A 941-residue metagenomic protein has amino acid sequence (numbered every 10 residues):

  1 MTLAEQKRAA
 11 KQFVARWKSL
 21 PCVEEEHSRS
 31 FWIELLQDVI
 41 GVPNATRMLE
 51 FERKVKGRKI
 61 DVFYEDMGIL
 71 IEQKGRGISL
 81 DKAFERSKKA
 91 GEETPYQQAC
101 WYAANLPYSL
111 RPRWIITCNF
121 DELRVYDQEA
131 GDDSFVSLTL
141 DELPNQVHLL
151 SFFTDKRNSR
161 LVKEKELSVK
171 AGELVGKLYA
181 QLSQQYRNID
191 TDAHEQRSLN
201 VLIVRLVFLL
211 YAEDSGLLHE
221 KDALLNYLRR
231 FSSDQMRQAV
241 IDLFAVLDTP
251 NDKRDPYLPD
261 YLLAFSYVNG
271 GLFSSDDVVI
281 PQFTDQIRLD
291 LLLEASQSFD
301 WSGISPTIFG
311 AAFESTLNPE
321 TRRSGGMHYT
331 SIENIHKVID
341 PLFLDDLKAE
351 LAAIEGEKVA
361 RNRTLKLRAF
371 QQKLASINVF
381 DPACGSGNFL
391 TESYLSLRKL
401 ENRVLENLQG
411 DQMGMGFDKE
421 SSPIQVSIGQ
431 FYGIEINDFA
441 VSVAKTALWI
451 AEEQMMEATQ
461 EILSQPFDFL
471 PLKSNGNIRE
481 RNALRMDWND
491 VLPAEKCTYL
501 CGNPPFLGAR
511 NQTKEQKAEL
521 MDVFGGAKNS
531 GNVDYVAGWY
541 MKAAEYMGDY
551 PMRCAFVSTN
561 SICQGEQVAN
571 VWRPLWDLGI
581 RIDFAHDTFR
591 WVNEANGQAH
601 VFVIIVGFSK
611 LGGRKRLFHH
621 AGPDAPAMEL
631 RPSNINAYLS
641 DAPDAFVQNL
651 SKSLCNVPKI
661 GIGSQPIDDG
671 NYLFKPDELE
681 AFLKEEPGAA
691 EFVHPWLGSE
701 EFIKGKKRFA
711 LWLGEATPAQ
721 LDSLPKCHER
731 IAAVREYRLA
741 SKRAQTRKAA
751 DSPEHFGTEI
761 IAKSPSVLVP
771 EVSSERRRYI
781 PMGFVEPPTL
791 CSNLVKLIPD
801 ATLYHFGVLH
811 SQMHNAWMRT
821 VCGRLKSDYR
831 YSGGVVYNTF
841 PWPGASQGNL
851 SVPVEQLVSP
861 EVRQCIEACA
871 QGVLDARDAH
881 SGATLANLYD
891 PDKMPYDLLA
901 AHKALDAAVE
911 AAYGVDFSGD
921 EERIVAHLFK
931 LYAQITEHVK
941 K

Functional and structural regions predicted by a protein language model:
M1-W114, Q128-D132, R160, E754: A short, conserved, highly charged catalytic patch centered on acidic carboxylates
T2-R16, E92, C118-D121, S137-S396 (+16 more regions): Preference for the N-terminal adenyl/adenosyl cofactor-binding alpha/beta module
W32-Q37, E93-I115, G416-F417, A447 (+3 more regions): Metal-dependent nuclease catalytic cores in nucleic-acid-processing enzymes, especially RNase H-like/related
R47-L49, D222-N226, E350-A375, L397-G429 (+1 more regions): Flexible phosphate/Mg2+-sensing switch loops adjacent to catalytic phosphate-binding sites
E52-R58, R113-W114, E122-K170, H194 (+17 more regions): Signature of N6-adenine DNA methyltransferases within the class I
C100, A537, R616, P623-A868 (+2 more regions): Polybasic, glycine- and aromatic-enriched phosphate-binding surface used to engage nucleic acids
A295, V359-N378, I424, L470-Y499 (+3 more regions): Flexible, glycine/threonine-enriched loop-and-boundary segments that flank and lead into catalytic domains of large
C384, K726-V734, A749-A750, W842-K941: Non-catalytic DNA-recognition/assembly elements of restriction-modification systems
